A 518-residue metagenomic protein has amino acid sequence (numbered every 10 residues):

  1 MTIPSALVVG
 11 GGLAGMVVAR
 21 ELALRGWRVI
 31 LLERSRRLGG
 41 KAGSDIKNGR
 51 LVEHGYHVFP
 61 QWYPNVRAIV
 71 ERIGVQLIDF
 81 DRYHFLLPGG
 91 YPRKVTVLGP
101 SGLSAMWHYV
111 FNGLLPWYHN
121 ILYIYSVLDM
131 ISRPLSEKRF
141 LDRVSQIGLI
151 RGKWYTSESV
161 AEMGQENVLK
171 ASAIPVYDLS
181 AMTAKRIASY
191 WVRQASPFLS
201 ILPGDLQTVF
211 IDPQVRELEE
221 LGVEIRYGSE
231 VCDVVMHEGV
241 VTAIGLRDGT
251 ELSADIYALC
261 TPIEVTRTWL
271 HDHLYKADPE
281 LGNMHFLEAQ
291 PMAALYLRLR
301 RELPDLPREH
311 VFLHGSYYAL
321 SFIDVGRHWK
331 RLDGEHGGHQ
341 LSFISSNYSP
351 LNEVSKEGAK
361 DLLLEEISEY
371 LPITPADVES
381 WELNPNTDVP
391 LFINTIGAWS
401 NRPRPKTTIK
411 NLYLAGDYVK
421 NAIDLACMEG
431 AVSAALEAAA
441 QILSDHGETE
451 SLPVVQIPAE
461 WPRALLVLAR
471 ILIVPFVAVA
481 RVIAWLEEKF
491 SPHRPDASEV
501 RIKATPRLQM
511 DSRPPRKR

Functional and structural regions predicted by a protein language model:
P4-L31: N-terminal Rossmann-like FAD-binding beta1-loop-alpha1 element of flavoenzymes
A23-K47: Glycine-rich FAD pyrophosphate-binding loop
V66-R67, E71, Q76-A184, L452-V455: Mobile amphipathic helical/loop "lid" adjacent to a hydrophobic cofactor/ligand pocket
I187-D248, L252, I256, C260: Helical element adjacent to the flavin cofactor pocket in flavoenzyme catalytic cores
S229-L341, S346-N352, E366-L371, R481 (+3 more regions): Mid-domain catalytic core of redox enzymes that form a hydrophobic substrate pocket/lid adjacent to a catalytic redox
K330-E335, T387-A422: FAD-binding beta-loop-beta segment adjacent to the flavin cofactor pocket
V419-I442: A conserved FAD-binding loop/helix module that cradles the flavin
Q441-K489: Active-site-proximal substrate-binding core of FAD-dependent oxidoreductases
